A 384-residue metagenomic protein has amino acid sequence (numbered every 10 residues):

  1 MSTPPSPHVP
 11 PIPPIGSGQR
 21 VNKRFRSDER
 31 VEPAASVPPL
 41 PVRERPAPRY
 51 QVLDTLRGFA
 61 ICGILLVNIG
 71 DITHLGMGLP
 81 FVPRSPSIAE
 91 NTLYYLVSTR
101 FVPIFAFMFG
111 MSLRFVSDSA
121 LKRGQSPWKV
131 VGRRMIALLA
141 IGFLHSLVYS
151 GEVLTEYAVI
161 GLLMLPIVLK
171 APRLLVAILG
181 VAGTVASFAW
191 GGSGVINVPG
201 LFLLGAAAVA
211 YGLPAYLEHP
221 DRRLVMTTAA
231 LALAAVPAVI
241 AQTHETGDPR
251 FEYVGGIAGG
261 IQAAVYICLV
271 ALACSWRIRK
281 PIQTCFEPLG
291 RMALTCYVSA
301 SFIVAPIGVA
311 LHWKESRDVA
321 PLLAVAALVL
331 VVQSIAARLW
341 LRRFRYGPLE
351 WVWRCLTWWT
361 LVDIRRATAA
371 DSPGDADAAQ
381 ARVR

Functional and structural regions predicted by a protein language model:
S2-P14, G18-R384: Alpha-helical transmembrane segments and their immediate juxtamembrane cytosolic regions
